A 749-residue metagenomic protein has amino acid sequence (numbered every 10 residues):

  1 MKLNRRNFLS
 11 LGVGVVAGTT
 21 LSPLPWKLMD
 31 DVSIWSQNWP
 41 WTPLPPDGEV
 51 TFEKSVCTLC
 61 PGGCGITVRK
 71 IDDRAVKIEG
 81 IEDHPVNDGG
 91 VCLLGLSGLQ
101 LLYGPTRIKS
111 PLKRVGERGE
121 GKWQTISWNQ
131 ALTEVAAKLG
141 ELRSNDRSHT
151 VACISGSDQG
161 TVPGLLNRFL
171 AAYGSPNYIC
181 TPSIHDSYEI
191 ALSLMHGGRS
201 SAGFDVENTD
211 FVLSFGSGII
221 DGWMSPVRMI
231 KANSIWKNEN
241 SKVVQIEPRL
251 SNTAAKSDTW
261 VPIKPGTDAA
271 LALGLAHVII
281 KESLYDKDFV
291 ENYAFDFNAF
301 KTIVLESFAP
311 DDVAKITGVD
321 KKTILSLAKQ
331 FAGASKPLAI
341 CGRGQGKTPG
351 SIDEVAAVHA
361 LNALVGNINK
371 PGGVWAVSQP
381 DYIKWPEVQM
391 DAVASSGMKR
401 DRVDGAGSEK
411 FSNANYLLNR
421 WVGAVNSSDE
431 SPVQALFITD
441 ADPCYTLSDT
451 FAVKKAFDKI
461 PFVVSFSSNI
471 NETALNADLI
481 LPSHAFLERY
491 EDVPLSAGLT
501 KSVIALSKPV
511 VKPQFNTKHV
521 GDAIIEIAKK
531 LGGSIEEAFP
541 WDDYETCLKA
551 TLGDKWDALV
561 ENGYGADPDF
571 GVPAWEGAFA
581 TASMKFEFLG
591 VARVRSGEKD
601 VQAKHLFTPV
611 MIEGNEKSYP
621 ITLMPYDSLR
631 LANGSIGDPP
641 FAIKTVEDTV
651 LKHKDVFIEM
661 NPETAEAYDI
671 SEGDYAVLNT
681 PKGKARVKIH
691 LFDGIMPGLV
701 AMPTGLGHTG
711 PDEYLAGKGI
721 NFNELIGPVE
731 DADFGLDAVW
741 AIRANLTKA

Functional and structural regions predicted by a protein language model:
M1-L284, Y293-F295, F300, D311 (+6 more regions): N-terminal export/assembly segments and adjacent metallocofactor-ligating motifs of anaerobic energy-metabolism
V76, Y285-D288, I324, L338-A339 (+9 more regions): Acidic/polar loop patches that form or flank catalytic/metal-binding clefts of enzymes that bind anionic ligands
E117, F215-G216, A255-S257, F308-D311 (+2 more regions): Flexible glycine/proline-enriched surface loops and loop-helix/loop-strand junctions
T150-Q159, K315-V319, G342-P349, P380-Y382 (+1 more regions): Conserved short loop/turn motifs at secondary-structure junctions
S157, Y293-A294, V374-K384, P540-T551 (+1 more regions): A glycine-rich phosphate-binding loop feature that marks nucleotide/adenosyl-phosphate handling sites
G164-I246, A269-L273, K315, H359-N476 (+4 more regions): Extended redox/cofactor-interaction regions of prokaryotic respiratory oxidoreductases
L284-S307, E537-A550: Internal, active-site/partner-interface "lid" segment
K508-G565, F570, P639-E659, E663-A749: Long, contiguous, secondary-structure-rich segments that constitute the structural scaffold of globular domains
